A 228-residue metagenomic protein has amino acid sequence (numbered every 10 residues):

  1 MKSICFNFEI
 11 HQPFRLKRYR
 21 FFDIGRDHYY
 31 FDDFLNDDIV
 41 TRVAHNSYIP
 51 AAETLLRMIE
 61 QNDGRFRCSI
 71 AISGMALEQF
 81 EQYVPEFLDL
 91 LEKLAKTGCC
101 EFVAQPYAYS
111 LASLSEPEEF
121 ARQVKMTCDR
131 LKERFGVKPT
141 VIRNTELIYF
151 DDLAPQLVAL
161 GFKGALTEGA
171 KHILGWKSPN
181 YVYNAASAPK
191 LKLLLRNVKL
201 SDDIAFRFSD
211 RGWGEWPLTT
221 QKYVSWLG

Functional and structural regions predicted by a protein language model:
M1-V141, L147-D202, R207-S209, W213 (+1 more regions): Catalytic alpha-helical scaffold of carbohydrate-active enzymes acting on polysaccharides/glycoconjugates
